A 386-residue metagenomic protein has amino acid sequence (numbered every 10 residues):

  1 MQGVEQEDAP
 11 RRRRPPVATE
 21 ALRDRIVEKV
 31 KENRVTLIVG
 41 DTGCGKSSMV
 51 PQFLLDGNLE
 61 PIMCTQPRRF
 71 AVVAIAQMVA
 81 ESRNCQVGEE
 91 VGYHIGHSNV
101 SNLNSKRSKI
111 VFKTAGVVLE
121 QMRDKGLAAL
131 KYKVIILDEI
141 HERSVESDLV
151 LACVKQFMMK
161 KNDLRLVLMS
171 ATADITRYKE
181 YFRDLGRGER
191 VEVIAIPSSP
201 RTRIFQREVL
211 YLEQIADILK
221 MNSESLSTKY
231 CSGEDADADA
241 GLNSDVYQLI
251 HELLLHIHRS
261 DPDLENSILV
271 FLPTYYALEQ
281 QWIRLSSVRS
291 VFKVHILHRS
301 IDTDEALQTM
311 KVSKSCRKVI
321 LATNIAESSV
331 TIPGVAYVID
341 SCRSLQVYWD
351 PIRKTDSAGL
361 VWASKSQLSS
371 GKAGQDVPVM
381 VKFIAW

Functional and structural regions predicted by a protein language model:
M1-W386: P-loop NTPase motor module signature
